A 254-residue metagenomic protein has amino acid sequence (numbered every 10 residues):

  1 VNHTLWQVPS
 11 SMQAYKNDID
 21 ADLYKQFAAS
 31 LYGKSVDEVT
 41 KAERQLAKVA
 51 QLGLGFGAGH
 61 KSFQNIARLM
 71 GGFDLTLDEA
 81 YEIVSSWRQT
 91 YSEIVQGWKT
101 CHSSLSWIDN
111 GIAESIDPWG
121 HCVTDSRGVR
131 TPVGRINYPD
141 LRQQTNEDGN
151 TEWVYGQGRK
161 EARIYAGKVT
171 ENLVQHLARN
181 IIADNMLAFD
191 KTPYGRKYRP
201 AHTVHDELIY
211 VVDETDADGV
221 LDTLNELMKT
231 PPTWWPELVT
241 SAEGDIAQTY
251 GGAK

Functional and structural regions predicted by a protein language model:
V1-K254: Conserved catalytic core of nucleotide polymerization and phosphodiester-bond processing enzymes
